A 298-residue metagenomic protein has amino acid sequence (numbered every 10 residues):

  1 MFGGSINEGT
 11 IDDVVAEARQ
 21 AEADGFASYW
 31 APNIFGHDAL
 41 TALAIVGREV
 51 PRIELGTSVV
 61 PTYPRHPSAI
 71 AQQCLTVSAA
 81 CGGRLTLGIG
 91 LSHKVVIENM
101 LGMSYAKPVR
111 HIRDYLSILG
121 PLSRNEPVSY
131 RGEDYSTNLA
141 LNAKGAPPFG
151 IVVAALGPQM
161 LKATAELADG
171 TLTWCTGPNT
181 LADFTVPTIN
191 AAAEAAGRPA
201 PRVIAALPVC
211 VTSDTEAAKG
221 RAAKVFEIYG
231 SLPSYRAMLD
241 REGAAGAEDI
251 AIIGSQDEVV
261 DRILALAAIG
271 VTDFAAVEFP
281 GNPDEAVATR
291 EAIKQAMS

Functional and structural regions predicted by a protein language model:
M1-S298: Active-site-adjacent structural elements that line small-molecule/cofactor binding pockets in enzymes
